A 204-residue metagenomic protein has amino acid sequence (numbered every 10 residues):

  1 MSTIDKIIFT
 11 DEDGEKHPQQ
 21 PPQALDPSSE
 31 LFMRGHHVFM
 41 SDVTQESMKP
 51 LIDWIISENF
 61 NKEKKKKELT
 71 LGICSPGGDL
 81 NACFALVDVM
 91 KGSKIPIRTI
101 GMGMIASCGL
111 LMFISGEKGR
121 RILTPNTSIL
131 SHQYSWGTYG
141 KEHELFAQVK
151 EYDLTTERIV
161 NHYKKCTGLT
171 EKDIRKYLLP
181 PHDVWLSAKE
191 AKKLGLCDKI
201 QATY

Functional and structural regions predicted by a protein language model:
M1-Y204: Terminal-region recognition feature
